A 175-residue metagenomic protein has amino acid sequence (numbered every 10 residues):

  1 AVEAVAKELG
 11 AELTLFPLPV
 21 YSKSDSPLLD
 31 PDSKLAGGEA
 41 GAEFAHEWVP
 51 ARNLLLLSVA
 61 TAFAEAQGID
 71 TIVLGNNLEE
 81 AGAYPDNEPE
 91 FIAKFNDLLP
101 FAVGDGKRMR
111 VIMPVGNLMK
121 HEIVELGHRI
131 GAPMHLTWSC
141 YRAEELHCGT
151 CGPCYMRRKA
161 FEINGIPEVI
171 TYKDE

Functional and structural regions predicted by a protein language model:
A1-I130: ATP-dependent adenylation/nucleotidyltransferase module used to activate substrates
L15-P17, P133-Y141: Conserved S-adenosyl-L-methionine
A40, A132, K159-I163: A polyampholytic, Gly/Pro-enriched intrinsically disordered region
L54, S58, W138-K159: Local cysteine-cluster metal-coordination motifs and their immediate loop/turn environment, predominantly Fe-S cluster
Q67, H135, G149: Structured loop/turn residues at beta-strand edges in well-structured enzyme cores
T71, G106, M134, E162-G165: Secondary-structure transition/capping residues
A143-E144, G165-E175: Short cysteine/histidine-rich metal-coordination sites, predominantly Zn2+-binding motifs
G152, A160-V169: Short cysteine/histidine-rich zinc-coordinating motifs and their immediately flanking basic loops
